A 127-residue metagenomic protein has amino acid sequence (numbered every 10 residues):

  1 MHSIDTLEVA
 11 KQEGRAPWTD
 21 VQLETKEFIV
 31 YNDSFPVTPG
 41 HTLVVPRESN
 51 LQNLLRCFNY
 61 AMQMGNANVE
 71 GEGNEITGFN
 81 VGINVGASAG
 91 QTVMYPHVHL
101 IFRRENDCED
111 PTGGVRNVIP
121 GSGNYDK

Functional and structural regions predicted by a protein language model:
M1-K127: HIT superfamily nucleotide-processing domains
